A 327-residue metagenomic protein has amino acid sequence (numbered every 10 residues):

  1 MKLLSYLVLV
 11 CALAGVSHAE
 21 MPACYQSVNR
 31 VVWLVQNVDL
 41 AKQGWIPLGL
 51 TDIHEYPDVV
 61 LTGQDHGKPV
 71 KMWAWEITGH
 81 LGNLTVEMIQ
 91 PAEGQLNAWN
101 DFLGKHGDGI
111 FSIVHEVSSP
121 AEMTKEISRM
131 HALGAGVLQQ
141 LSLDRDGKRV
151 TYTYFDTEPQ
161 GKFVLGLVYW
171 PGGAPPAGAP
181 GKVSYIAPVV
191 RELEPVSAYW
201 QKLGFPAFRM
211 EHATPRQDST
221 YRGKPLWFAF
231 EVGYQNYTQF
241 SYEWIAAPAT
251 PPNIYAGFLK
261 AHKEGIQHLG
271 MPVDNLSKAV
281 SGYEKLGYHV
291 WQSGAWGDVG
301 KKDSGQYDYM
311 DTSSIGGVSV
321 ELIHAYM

Functional and structural regions predicted by a protein language model:
S5-A14: Bacterial N-terminal signal peptides
G15-A19: Sec/Tat signal peptide C-region and signal peptidase I cleavage site
E20-L40, P47-L48, D52-Q64, E93-N97 (+5 more regions): Intrinsic disorder/low-complexity detector
E20-M21, T78, E87-Q90, T124-A179 (+3 more regions): Vicinal oxygen chelate
E20-Y25, N29-L34, Y56-L84, T151-Q160 (+2 more regions): Accessory recognition modules or surfaces
V28-Q36, I77-L84, N100-E122, V183-R191 (+2 more regions): Vicinal oxygen chelate
D39-V59, G104-D108, S119-Q139, L143 (+4 more regions): Extended intrinsically disordered, low-complexity coil regions enriched in Ser, Thr, Gly, Ala and often Pro
E55-W73, G94-F111, L138-Y152, H212-W227 (+3 more regions): A cross-kingdom feature marking solvent-exposed beta-strand/loop segments within repeated, beta-rich binding/scaffold
